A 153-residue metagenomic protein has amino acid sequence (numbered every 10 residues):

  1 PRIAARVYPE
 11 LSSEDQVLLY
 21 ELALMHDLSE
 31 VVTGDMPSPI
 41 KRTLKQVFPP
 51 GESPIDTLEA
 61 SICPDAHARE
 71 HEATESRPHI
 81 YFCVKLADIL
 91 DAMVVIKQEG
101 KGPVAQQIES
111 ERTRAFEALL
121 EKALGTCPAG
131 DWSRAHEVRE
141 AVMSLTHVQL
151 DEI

Functional and structural regions predicted by a protein language model:
P1-A4, G51-C63: An active-site-proximal "capping" alpha-helix that borders the catalytic cofactor pocket
P1-L19: Alpha-helical phosphate/pyrophosphate-handling elements in metalloenzyme active cores
V17-G34, D88: His-Asp-centered metal-binding catalytic motifs of divalent-metal-dependent phosphohydrolases/nucleases
Y20-E21, A60-I108: Histidine/acidic-rich helix-loop-helix segments that form or flank divalent-metal centers in metalloenzyme catalytic
G34-S38, I96-K97: Short, function-defining helix-loop hinge/capping sites that tune catalysis or transport
M36-S53: Post-HEXXH active-site segment of zinc metalloproteases
G102-A129: Short His-centered aromatic/hydrophobic patch
A123-I153: Charged phosphate-binding loop/patch that engages nucleotide di/tri-phosphates or the phosphate backbone of nucleic
